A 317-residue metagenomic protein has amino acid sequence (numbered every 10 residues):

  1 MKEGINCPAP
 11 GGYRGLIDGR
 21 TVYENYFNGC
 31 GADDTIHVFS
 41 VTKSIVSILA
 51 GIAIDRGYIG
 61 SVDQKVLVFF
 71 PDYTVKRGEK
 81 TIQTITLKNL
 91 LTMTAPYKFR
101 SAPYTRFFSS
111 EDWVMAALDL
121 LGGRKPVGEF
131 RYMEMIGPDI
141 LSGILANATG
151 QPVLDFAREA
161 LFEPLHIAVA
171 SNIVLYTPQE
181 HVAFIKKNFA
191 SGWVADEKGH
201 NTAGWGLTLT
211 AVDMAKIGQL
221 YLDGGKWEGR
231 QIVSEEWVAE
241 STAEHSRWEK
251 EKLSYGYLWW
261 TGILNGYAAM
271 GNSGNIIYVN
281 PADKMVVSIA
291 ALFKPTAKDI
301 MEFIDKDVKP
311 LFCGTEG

Functional and structural regions predicted by a protein language model:
M1-C30, Q179, I277-Y278, K284-S288: A short, well-structured edge-of-sheet supersecondary motif
K2-E3, G31-T35, T42, G51-Y132: Active-site-proximal loop and beta-strand segments within enzyme catalytic domains
I5, Y23, I52-Y58, F70-R77 (+9 more regions): Sec/Tat-exported extracytoplasmic proteins
G19, F39-Y58, L90, R131-F162 (+2 more regions): Alpha-helical scaffold elements that line and support the substrate/ligand-binding pocket of soluble hydrolases
D33, R100-Y176, H200, W205: Catalytic-site signature segments of enzymes, centered on catalytic residues
R56-A95, A148-G204: Active-site helix/loop module of the DD-peptidase/beta-lactamase fold, centered on the serine-lysine SxxK catalytic
V182-N201, A239-V287: Active-site Gly/Thr loop motif
A269-G317: Structured C-terminal helix/loop/strand segments within mature extracytoplasmic catalytic/sensor domains
